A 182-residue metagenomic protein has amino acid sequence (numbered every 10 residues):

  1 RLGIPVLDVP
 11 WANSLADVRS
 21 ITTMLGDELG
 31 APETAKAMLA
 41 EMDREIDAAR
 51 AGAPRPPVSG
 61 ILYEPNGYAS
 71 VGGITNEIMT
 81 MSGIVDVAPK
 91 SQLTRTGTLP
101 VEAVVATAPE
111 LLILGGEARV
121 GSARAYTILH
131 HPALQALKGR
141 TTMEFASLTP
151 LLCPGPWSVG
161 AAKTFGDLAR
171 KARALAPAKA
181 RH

Functional and structural regions predicted by a protein language model:
R1-E28, T98-T141: Acidic/His-rich segments in extracytoplasmic proteins that coordinate ligands and/or metal ions
R1-G67, A88-P89, T141-H182: Extracytoplasmic substrate-binding proteins
T23, A40, P65, G73-T80 (+1 more regions): Internal, well-ordered alpha-helical scaffold/interface segments that support domain packing or protein-protein contacts
A51-A53, N76, L134-Q135: Short secondary-structure boundary/capping segments
A53-V58, G72-I74, A106-T107: Short gly/pro-enriched beta-turn/loop segments at secondary-structure junctions
Y63-N66, S91-Q92, P109, E117: Histidine- and/or cysteine-centered catalytic micro-motif in compact active-site loops
G67-I74, L114, G121-S122, L152-P154: Short, solvent-exposed loop/turn elements at domain surfaces
I74-T96, G116, T141-F145: His/Asp/Glu-enriched short active-site or ligand-binding loop at hydrolase and phosphoryl-transfer sites
